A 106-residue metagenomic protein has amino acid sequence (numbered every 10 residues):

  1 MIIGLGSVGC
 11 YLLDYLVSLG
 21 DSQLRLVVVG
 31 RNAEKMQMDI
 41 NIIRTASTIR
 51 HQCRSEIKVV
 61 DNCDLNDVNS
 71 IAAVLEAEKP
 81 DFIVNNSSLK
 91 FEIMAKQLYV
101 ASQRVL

Functional and structural regions predicted by a protein language model:
V8-L12: Hydrophobic/small residue at the entry helix of a nucleotide-binding pocket
S18, Q23-R54: Glycine-rich phosphate-binding loop and adjoining beta1-alpha1-beta2 segment of Rossmann-like nucleotide-binding folds
T48-N66: S-adenosyl-L-methionine
V60-K79: Conserved Rossmann-fold cofactor-binding substructure of NAD(P)-dependent oxidoreductases
N62-C63, N86-K90: Conserved NAD(P)H cofactor-binding loop of Rossmann-fold oxidoreductase domains
V74, V84-N86: Short, well-ordered coil/turn residues at beta-beta hairpins and beta-strand->alpha-helix junctions within
I83, E92-L106: NAD(P)-cofactor binding segment of oxidoreductase domains
